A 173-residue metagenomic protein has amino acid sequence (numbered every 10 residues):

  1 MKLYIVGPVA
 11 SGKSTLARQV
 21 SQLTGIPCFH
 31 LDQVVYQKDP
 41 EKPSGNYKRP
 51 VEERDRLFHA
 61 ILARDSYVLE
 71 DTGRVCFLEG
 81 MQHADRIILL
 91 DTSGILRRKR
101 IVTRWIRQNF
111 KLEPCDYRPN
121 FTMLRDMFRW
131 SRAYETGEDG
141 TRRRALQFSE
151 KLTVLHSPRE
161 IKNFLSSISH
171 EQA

Functional and structural regions predicted by a protein language model:
I5: Hydrophobic anchor at the beta1->P-loop junction of P-loop NTPases
V9: The conserved Walker
K13: Conserved lysine of the Walker
R18, Q22-D65: Conserved substrate/cofactor phosphate-moiety recognition/catalytic segment in nucleotide-dependent phosphotransferases
T24, H83-A84, F148-S149: Short, structured coil segments at secondary-structure junctions
V51-L96: Glycine-rich phosphate-binding loop used to anchor ATP phosphates in small-molecule kinases, encompassing both
T92-G137: A glycine- and Lys/Arg-enriched "phosphate-lid" helix/loop adjacent to the NTP-binding pocket of small-molecule kinases
R132-A173: NTP-dependent small-molecule kinase module
